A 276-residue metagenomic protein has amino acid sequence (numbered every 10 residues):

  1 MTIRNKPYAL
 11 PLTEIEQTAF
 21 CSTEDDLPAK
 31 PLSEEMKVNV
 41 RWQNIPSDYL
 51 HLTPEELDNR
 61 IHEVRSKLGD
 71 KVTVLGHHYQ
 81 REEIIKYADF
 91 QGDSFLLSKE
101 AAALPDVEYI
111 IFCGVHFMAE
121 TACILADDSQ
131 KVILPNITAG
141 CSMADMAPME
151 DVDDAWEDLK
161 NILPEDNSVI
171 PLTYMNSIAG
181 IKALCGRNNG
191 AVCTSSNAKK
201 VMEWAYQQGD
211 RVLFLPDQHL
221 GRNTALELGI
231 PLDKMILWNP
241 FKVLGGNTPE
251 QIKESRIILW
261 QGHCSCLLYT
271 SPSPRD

Functional and structural regions predicted by a protein language model:
T2-D127, K131, P135-L172, G186-V192 (+2 more regions): Metallocofactor- and cofactor-centric catalytic cores in central/energy metabolism, strongly enriched
I84, S98, M118-T121, A179-I181 (+2 more regions): Short, well-ordered alpha-helical microsegments
T138-A139, M175-G180, N197-K200, D217-G221 (+1 more regions): Short acidic/polar capping segments at secondary-structure boundaries
M146-D154, W204-V212, G229, I252 (+1 more regions): Short, surface-exposed amphipathic charged segments that create phosphate/polyanion-binding patches used for binding
I178-A205, S271: Active-site/ligand-binding-proximal alpha/beta "capping" segment
K182-G186, N223-E227, I236: A short secondary-structure junction signal
S195-N197, L213-Q218, L226-H263: Accessory alpha-helical/coil subdomains and C-terminal extensions that flank or cap enzyme catalytic cores
Y269-D276: Conserved small/polar residues in nucleotide/adenosyl-binding loops
